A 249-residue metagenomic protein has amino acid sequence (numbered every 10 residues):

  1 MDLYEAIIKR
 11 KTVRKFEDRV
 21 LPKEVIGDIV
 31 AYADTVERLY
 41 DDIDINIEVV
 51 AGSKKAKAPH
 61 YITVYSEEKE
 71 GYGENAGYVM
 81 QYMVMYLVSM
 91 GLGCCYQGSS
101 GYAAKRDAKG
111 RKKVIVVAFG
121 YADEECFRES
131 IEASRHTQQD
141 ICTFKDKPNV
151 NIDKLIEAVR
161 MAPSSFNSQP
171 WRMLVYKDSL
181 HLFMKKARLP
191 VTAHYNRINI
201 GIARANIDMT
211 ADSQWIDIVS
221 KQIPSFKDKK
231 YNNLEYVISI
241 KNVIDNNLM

Functional and structural regions predicted by a protein language model:
M1-M249: Acidic, surface-exposed loops and disordered segments
